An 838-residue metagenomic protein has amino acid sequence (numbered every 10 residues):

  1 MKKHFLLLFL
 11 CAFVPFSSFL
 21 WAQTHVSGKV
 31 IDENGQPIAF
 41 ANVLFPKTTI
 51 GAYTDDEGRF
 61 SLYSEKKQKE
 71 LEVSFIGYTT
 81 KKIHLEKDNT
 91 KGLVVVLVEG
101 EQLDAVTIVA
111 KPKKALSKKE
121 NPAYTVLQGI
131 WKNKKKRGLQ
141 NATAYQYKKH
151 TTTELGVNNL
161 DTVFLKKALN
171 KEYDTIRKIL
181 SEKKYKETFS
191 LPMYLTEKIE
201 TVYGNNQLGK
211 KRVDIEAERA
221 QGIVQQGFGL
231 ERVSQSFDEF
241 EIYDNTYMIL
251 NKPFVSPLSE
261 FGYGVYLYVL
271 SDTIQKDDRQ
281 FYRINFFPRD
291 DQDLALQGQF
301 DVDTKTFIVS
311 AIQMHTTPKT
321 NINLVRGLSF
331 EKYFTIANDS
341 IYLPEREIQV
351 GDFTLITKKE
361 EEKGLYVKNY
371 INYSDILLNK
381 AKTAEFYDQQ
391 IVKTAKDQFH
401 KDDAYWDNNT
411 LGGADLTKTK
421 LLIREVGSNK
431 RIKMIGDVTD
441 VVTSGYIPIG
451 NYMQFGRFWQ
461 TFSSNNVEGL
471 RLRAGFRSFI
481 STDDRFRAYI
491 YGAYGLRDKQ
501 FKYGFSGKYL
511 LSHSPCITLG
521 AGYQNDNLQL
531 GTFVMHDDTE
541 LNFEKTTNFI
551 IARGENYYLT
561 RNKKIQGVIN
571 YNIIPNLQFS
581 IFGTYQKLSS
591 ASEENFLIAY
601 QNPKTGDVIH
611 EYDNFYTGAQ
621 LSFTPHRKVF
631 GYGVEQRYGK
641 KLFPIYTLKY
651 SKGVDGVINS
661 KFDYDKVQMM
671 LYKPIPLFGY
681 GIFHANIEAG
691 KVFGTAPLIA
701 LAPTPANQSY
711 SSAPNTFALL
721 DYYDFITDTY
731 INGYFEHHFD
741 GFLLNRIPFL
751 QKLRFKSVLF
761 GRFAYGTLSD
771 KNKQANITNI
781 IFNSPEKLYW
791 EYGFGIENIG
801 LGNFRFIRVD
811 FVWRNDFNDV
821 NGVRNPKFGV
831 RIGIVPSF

Functional and structural regions predicted by a protein language model:
M1-K29, V43, E101-T107, N570 (+2 more regions): Bacterial Sec-dependent N-terminal signal peptides
W21-A105, V109-A110: Periplasm-facing N-terminal accessory domains of Gram-negative outer-membrane beta-barrel systems
P112-F281, F287-A295, T357, E361-G456 (+7 more regions): Structured extracytoplasmic
A144, D277-N285, V309-Q313, I341-R346 (+2 more regions): Short, hydrophobic/aromatic-rich segments at coil-to-beta transitions
T152-L155, R289-D291, T317-K319, V350-L355 (+6 more regions): Hydrophobic lipid-interacting interfaces of membrane-associated proteins
K252-P253, F386-F838: Exposed, low-structure sequence patches enriched in small/polar residues
F281, F287-Q299, D303, V309-H315: A conserved hydrophobic secondary-structure block that centers on an alpha-helix together with its immediately flanking
G298-F300, T304, S329-D339: Extended lipid/amphipathic-ligand handling interfaces
